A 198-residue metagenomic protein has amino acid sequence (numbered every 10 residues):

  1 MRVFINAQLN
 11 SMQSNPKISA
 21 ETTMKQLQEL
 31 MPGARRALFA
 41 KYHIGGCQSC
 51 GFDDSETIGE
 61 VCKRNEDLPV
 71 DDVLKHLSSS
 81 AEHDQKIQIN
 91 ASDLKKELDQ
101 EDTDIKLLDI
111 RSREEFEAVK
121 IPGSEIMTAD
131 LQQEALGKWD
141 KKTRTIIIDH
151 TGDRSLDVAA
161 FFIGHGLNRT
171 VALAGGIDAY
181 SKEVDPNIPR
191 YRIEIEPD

Functional and structural regions predicted by a protein language model:
M1-S11: N-terminal amphipathic/basic-hydrophobic helices that include classical n-h-c signal peptides and signal-anchor
L9, Q13-G45, G51-I105, R113-R144 (+1 more regions): Rhodanese-like catalytic fold shared by cysteine-dependent sulfurtransferases and DSP/PTP-type phosphatases
D109: Phosphate-rich cofactor/ligand-interacting catalytic cores and adjacent structured alpha/beta frameworks
I148-D149: Short, surface-exposed ligand- or partner-binding patches at beta-edge/loop junctions that are enriched in aromatics
